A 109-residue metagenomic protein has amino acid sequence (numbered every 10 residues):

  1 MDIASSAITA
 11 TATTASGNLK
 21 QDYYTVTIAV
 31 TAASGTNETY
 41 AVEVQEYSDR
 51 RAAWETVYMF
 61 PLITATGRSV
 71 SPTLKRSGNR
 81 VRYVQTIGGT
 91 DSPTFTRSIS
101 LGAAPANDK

Functional and structural regions predicted by a protein language model:
M1-A4, L62, T73-R76, I87 (+2 more regions): Extracellular, repeat-based ectodomains that mediate carbohydrate processing or recognition
M1-Y23: Transition segment at domain starts
S5-S6, E55-A65: Solvent-exposed serine/threonine-rich low-complexity stretches and specific carbohydrate-binding patches
T14-L19, G67-K75: Exposed aromatic-hydrophobic patches
D22-V30, L74-T96: Noncatalytic modules at the cell exterior or secretory-pathway interfaces, chiefly beta-strand-rich lectin/adhesion
T31-G35: Short solvent-exposed strand-capping/beta-turn motif centered on an Asx-Ser/Thr pair
N37-R51, E55, F95-R97: Short, surface-exposed beta-strand/strand-loop-strand elements in extracellular ectodomains
Y40, G89-A106: Edge beta-strands of jelly-roll/beta-sandwich modules across compartments, strongly enriched in secreted/luminal
